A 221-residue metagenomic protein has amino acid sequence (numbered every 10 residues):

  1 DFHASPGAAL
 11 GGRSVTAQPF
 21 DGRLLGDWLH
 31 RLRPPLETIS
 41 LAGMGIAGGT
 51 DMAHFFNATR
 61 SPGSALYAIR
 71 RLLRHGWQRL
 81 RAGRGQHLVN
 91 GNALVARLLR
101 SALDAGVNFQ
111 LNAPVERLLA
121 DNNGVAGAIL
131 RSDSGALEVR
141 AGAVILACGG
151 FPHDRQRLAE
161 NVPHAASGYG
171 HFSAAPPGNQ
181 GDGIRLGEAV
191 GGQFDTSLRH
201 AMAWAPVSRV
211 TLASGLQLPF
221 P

Functional and structural regions predicted by a protein language model:
D1-P221: Residues forming the flavin
